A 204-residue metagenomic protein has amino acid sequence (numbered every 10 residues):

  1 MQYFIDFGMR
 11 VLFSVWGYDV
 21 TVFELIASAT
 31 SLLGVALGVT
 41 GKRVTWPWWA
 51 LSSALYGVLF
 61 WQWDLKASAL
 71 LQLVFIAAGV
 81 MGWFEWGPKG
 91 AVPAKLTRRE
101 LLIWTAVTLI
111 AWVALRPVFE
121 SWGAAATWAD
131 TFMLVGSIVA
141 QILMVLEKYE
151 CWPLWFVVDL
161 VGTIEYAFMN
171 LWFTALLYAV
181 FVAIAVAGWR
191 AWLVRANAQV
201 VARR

Functional and structural regions predicted by a protein language model:
M1-V22: Short, strongly hydrophobic alpha-helical membrane anchors
W16-I26, K66-A77, E120-L134: Structural signature of hydrophobic alpha-helical transmembrane segments
A27-G34, L51-G57, W112, V135-A140 (+1 more regions): Hydrophobic, membrane-inserted alpha-helices
A36-P47, I142-L154: Membrane-helix interface "capping/anchor" motifs
W61-A69, R116-A125, V145-Y149, A167-W172: Membrane-interface helix caps and helix-loop-helix hairpins in membrane proteins
W83-A140: Membrane-proximal helix-loop-helix units in multi-pass membrane proteins
G87-P88, W189-R204: Membrane-interface capping segments at transmembrane-helix boundaries
N170-F181: Loop-to-transmembrane alpha-helix initiation sites
